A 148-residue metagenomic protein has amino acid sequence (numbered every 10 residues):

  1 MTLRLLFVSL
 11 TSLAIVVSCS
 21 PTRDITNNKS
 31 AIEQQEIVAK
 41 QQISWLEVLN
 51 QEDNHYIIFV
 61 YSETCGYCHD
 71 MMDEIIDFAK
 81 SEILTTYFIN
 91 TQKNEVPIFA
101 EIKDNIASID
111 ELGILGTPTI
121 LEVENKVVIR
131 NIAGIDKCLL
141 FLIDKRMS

Functional and structural regions predicted by a protein language model:
M1-V17: Sec-dependent bacterial lipoprotein signal peptides
S20-N54, R146-S148: N-terminal leader/targeting and pre-domain segments
S44-T85: Local sequence-structure signature of Cys/Sec-based thiol-disulfide redox active-site neighborhoods
I58-F59, Y87-I89, T119-E122: Structural recognition of the beta-strand scaffold that forms the well-ordered cores of secreted hydrolase catalytic
E63-Y67, K93-V96, V127-V128: Solvent-exposed loop/turn segments at secondary-structure junctions within structured extracellular/periplasmic domains
L84-K103: Thiol-based oxidoreductase modules, predominantly thioredoxin-like and allied folds used for disulfide exchange
P97-T117, L121-N125: Structural alpha/beta surface segment adjacent to cysteine/selenocysteine redox centers across thiol/disulfide enzymes
L115-S148: Non-catalytic, surface beta->alpha helical segment in thiol-disulfide oxidoreductase systems
